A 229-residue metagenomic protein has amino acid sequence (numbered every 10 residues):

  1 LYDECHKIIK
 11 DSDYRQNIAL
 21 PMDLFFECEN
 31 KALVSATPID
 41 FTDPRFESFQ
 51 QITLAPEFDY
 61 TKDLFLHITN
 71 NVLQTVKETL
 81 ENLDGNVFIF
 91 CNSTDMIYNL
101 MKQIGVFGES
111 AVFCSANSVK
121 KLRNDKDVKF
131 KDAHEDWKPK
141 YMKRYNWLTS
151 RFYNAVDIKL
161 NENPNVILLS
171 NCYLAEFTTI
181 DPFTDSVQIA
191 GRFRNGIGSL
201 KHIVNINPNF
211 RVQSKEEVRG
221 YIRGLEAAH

Functional and structural regions predicted by a protein language model:
L1, K140-V156: Conserved two-lobed SF2 helicase motor
L1-A32: SF2 helicase catalytic motif II
E29-A36, Y145-T149: Structural recognition of the conserved hydrophobic beta-strand(s) that form the central parallel beta-sheet of P-loop
A36-N82: Interdomain hinge/linker at the junction between the two RecA-like core domains of SF2 helicases
V76-G105: Conserved strand-helix element at the start of the C-terminal RecA-like helicase core
N92-D95, A111-D132, T149-F152: Conserved helicase motor
D157-N171: A short beta-strand element within the Helicase C-terminal
Y173-G198: Conserved SF2 helicase motif VI
